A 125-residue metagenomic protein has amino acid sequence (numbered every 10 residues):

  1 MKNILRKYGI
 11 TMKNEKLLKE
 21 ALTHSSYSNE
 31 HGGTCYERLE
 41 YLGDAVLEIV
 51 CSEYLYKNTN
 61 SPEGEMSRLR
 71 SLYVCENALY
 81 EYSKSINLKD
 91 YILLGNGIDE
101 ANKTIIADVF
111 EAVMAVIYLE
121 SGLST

Functional and structural regions predicted by a protein language model:
M1-T125: RNase III-family endoribonuclease catalytic core
